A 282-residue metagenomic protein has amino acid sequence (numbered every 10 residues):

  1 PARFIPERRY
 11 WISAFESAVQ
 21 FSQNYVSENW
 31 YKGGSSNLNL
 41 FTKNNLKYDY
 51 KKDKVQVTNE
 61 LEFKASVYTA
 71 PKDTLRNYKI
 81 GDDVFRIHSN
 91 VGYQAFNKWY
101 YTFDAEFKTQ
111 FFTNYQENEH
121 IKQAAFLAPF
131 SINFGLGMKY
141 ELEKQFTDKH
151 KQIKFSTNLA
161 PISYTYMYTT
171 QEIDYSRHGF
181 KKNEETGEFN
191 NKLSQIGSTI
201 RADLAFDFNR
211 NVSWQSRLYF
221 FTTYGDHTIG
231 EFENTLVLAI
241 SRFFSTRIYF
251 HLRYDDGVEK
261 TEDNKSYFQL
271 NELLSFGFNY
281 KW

Functional and structural regions predicted by a protein language model:
R3-W11, D49-V57, Q94-Y100, E143-F155 (+2 more regions): Short loop/turn motifs that connect adjacent beta-strands in outer-membrane beta-barrel proteins
S13-V19, V57-L61, Y101-A105, I132-F134 (+6 more regions): Transmembrane beta-strands of outer-membrane beta-barrel proteins
V19-Y25, K52-K54, F63-T69, F107-T113 (+5 more regions): Transmembrane beta-strands of outer-membrane beta-barrel pores
F21-K43, P71-Y78: Surface-exposed strand-loop-strand hairpins of Gram-negative outer-membrane beta-barrel proteins
G33-N37, K51-D53, S194, F221-E231 (+1 more regions): Solvent-exposed loop/turn segments connecting transmembrane beta-strands in outer-membrane beta-barrel proteins
L46-Y50, Y93, Y140-L142, A202 (+4 more regions): Residue-level signature of outer-membrane beta-barrel architecture
N77-G197, Q269: Outer-membrane pore/translocation modules
L236, F268-W282: Outer-membrane beta-barrel "beta-signal"
